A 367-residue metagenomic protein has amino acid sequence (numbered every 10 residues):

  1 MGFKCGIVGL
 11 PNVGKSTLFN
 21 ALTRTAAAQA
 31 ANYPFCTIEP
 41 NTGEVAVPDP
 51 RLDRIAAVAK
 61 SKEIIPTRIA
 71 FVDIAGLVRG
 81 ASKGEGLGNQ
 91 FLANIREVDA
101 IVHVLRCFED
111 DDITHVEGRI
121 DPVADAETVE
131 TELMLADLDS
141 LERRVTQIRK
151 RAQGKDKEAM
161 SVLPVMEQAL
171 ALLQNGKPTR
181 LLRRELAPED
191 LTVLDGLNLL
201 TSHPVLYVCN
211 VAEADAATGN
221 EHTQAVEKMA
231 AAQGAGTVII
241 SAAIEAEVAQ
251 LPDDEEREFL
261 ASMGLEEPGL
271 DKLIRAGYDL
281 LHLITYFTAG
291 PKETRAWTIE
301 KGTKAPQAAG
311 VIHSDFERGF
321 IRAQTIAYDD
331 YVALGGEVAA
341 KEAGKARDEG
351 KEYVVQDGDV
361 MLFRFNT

Functional and structural regions predicted by a protein language model:
M1-T114, V123, E142-R143, I148: Conserved G1/Walker A P-loop phosphate-binding module
G2-V8, V13, F19, Q147-Q356 (+1 more regions): C-terminal-of-GTPase-core extension/linker across diverse P-loop GTPases
L22, G84-L87, V116-R119, N220-Q224 (+1 more regions): Short, glycine/charged-enriched secondary-structure capping and boundary segments
T25, R51-L52, G76-V78, R106-D112 (+5 more regions): Conserved nucleotide-binding/hydrolysis micro-motifs of P-loop NTPases
T25-Y33, P40-T42, V47-P50, V72 (+13 more regions): Residue-level signal for pocket-adjacent positions within structured domains
F35, D49-L52, I65-F71, E85-D99 (+9 more regions): Amphipathic alpha-helical transducer elements in NTP-driven molecular machines
L77-K83, G118-L133, A152-E158, A214-D215 (+1 more regions): Flexible beta-alpha connector loops of hexameric P-loop NTPases
R96, A100-A136, S140-R143, A216 (+1 more regions): Switch/coupling subdomain of P-loop NTPase systems
